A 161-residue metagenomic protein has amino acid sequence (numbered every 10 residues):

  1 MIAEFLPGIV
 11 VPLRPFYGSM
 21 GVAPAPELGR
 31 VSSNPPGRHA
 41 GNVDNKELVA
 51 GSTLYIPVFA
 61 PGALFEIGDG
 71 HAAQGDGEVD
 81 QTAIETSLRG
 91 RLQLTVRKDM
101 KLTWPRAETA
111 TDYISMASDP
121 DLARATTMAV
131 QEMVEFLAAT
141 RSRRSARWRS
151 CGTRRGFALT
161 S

Functional and structural regions predicted by a protein language model:
M1, V49-Y55, A123-A158: Alpha/propeptide regions of enzymes that mature by internal proteolysis
M1-V49: Intrinsically disordered, low-complexity linker/loop segments enriched in Gly/Pro and charged/polar residues
E47-A50, I84, R89: Acidic/histidine-enriched ion/cofactor-binding microenvironments in catalytic or ligand-binding pockets
G62-A72, T160-S161: Short, Lys/Arg- and Gly-enriched loop/turn segments at beta-strand edges
I67-A83: Short, compositionally biased
G90, V96-R106: A sequence-level detector for low-complexity, Ser/Thr- and acidic-rich stretches
R106-P120, A129-Q131: Extended amphipathic ligand-handling, pore-lining, and cofactor/metal-binding catalytic surfaces
